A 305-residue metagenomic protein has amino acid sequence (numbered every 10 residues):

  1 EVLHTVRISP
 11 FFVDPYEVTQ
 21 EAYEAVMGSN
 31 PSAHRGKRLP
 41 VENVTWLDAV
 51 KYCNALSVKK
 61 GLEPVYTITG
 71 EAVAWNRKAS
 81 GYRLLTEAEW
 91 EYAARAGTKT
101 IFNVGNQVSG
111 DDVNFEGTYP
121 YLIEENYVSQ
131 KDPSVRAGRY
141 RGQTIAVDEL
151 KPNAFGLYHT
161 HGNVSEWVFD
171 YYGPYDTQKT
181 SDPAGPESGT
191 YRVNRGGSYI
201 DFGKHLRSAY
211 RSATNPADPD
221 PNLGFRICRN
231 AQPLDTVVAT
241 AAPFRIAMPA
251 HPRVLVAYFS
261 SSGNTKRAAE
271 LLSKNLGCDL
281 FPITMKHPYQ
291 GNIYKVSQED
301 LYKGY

Functional and structural regions predicted by a protein language model:
E1-L3, P133, R211-P216: Short, P/G- and charge-enriched loop/turn segments at secondary-structure junctions
E1-Y16, Q20, V26-W46, T144: Extracellular adhesion/carbohydrate-recognition regions
D14-V18, G36, P40-D48, L85 (+3 more regions): Extracytoplasmic/periplasmic, Sec-exported soluble proteins
Q20, E24, W46, V50-C53 (+3 more regions): Extracytoplasmic/secreted envelope proteins and their assembly/folding machinery, especially bacterial periplasmic
S32-R35, P40, W46-A209: Functional-site microenvironments in short loops/helix caps that host divalent-cation chemistry
D220-L234: Short, structured beta-strand segments at or near domain termini in extracellular proteins/domains
V238-Y305: N-terminal beta1-alpha1-beta2 submodule of the flavodoxin-like/Rossmannoid cofactor-binding fold
